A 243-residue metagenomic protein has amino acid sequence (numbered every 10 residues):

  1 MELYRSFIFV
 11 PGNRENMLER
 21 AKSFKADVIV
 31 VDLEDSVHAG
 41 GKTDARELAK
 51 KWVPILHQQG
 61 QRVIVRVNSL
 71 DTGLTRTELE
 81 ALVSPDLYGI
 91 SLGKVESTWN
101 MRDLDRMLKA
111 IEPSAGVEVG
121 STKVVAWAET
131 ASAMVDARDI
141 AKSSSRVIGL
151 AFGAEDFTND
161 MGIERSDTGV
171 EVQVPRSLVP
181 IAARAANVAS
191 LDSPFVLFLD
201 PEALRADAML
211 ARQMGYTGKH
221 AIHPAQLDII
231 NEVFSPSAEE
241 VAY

Functional and structural regions predicted by a protein language model:
M1-Y243: Expand to "…catalyze enediolate/carbanion chemistry for C-C bond making/breaking, isomerization, decarboxylation
